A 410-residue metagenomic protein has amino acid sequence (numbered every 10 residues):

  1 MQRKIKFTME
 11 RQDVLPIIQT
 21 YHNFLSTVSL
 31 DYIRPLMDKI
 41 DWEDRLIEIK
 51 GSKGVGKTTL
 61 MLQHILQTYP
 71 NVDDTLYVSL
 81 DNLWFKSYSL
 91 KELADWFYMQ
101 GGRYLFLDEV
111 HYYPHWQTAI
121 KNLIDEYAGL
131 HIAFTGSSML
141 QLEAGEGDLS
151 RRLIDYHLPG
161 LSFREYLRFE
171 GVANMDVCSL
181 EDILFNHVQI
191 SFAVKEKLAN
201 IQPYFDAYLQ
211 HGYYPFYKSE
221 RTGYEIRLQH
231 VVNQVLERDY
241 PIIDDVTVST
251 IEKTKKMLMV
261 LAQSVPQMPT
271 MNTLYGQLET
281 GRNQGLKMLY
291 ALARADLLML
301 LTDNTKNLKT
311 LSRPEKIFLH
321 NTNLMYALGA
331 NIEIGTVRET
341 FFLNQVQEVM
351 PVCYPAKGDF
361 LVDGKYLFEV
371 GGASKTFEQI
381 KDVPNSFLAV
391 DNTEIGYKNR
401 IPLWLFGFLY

Functional and structural regions predicted by a protein language model:
Q2-D13, Q19-T20, S137, E143-T254: Interdomain motor-coupling "hinge/lid" segment immediately C-terminal to the ATP-binding subdomain of NTP-driven enzymes
Q2-R3, F216-G358: Accessory nucleic acid-recognition modules appended to NTPase machines
F24-W42: Pre-Walker A adenine-sensing motif
I49: Hydrophobic anchor at the beta1->P-loop junction of P-loop NTPases
K57-T58: Conserved lysine of the Walker
V72-G101: Short glycine-rich substrate-engagement loop in P-loop NTPases that contacts/grips substrate
F106, H131-S137, H157: Structural recognition of the conserved hydrophobic beta-strand(s) that form the central parallel beta-sheet of P-loop
F342, V346, F360-G372: Conserved catalytic cores of phosphodiester-cleaving nucleases, focusing on short active-site segments
